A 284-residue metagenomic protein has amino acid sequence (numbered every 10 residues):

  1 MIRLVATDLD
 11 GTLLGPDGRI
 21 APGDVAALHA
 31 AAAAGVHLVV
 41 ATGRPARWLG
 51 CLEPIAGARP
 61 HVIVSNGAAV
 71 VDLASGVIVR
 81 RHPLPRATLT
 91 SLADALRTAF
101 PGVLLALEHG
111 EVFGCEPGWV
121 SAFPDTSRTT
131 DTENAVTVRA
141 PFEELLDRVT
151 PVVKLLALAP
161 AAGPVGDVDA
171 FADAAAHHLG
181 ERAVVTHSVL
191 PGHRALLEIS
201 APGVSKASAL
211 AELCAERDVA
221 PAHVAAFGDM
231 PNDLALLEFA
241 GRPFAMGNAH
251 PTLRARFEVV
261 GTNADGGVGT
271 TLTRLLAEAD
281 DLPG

Functional and structural regions predicted by a protein language model:
M1-L4, A21, I199-G284: Mg2+-dependent phosphoryl-transfer enzymes with acidic/Ser/Thr/Gly-rich catalytic loops
A6-L14: Generic N-terminal amphipathic, Lys/Arg-enriched alpha-helix
L9, G67, G228-M230: Active-site metal-binding loops of divalent metal-dependent hydrolases
G11, A31, N66, L155 (+3 more regions): Residue-level signal for inorganic ion chemistry
G18-R128: Active-site phosphate-binding/coordination module
G35-V39, A58-P60, V153-K154, A222-V224 (+2 more regions): Short active-site oxyanion
L49-E53, A175, L253: Hydrophobic packing residues within well-ordered alpha-helices of enzyme cores
E108-A225, P231: Conserved acidic, metal-coordinating active-site core of Asp-based, Mg2+-dependent phosphoryl-transfer enzymes
